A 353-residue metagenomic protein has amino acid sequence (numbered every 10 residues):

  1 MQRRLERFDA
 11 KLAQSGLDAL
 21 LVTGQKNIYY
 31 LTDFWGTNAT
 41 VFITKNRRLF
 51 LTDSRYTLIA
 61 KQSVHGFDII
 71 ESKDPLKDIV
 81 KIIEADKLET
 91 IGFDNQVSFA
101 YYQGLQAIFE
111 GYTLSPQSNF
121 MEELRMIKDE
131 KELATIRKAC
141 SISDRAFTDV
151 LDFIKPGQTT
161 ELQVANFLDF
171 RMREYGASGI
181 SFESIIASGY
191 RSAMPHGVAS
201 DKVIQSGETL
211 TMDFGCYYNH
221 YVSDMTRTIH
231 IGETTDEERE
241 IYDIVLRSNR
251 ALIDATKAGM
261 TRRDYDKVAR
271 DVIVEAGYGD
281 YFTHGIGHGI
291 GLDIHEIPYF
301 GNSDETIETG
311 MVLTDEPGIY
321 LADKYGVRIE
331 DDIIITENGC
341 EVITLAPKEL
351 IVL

Functional and structural regions predicted by a protein language model:
M1-L353: Active-site neighborhoods and metal-handling regions in enzymes and metal-associated proteins
